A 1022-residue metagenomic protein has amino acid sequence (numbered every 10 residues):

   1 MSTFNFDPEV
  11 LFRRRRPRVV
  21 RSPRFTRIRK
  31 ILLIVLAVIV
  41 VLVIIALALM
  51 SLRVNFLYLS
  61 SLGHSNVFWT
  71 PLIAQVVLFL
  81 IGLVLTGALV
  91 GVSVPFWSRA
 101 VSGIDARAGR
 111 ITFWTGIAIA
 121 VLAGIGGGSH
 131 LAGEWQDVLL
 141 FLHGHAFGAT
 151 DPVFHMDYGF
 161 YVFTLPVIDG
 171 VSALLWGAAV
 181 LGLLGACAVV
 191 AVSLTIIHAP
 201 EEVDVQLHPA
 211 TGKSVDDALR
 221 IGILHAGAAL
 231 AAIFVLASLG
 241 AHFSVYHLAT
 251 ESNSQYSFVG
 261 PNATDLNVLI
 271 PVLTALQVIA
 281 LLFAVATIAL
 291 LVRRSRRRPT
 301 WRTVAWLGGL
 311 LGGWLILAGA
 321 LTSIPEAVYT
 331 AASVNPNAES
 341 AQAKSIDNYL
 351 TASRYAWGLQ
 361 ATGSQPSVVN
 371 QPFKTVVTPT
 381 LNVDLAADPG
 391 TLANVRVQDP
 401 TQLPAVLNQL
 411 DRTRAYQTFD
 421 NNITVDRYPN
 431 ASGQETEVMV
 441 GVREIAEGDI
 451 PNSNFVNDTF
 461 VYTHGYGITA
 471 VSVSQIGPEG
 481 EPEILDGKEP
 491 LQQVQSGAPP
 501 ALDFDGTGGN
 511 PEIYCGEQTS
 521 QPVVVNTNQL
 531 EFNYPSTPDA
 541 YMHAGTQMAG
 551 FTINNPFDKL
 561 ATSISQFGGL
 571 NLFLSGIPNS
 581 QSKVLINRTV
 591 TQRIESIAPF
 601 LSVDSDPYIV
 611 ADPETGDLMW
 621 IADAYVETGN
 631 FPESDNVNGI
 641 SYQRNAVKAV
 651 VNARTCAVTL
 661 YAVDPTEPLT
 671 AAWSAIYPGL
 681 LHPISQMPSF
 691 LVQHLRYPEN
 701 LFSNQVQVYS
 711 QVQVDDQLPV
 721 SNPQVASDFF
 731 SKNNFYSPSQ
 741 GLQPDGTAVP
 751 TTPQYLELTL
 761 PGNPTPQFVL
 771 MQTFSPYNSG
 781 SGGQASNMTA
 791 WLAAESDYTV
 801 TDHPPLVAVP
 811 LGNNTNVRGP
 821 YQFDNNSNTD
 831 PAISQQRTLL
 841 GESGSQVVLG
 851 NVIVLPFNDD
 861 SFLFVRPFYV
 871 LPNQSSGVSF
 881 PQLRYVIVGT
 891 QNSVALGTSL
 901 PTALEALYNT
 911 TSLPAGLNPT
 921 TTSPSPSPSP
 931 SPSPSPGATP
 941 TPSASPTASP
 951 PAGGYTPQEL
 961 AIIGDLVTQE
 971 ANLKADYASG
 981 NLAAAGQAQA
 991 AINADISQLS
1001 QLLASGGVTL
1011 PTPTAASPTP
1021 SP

Functional and structural regions predicted by a protein language model:
T3-K30, V35-S979, A983-P1020: Soluble extracytoplasmic regions of secretory-pathway and membrane proteins
